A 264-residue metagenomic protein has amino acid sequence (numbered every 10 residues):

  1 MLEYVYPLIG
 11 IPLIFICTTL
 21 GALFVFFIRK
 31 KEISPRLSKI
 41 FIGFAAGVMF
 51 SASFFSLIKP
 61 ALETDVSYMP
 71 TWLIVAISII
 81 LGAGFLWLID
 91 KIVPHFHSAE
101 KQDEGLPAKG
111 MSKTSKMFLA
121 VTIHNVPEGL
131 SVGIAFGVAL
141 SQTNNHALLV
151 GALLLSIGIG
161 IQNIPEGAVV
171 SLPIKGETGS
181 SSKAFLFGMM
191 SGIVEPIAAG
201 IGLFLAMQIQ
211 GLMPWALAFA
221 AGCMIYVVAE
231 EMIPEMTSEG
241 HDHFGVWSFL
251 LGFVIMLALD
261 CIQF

Functional and structural regions predicted by a protein language model:
M1-F264: Intrinsically disordered, metal-sensing/regulatory segments
